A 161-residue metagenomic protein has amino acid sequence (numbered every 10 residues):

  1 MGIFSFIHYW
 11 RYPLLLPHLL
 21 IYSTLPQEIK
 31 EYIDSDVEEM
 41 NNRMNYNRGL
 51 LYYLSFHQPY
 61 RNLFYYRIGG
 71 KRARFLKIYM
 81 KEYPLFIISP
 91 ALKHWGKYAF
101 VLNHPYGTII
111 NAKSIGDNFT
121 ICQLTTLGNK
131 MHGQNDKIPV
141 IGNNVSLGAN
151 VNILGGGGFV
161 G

Functional and structural regions predicted by a protein language model:
M1-L85: Terminal amphipathic alpha-helical/low-complexity segments used for targeting or macromolecular assembly
P84, P90-L92, G96-Y98, L102-Y106 (+6 more regions): Left-handed beta-helix
